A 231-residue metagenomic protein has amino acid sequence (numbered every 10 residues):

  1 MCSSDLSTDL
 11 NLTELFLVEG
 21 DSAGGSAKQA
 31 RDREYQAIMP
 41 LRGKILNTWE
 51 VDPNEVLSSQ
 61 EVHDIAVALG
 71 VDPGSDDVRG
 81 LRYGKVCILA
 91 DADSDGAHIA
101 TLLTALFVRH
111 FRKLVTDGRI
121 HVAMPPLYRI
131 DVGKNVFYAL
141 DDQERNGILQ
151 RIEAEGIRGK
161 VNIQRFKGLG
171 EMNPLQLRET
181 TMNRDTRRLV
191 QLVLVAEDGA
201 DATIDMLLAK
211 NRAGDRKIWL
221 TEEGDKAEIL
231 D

Functional and structural regions predicted by a protein language model:
M1-D231: Conserved phosphate-chemistry cores used by DNA topoisomerases
